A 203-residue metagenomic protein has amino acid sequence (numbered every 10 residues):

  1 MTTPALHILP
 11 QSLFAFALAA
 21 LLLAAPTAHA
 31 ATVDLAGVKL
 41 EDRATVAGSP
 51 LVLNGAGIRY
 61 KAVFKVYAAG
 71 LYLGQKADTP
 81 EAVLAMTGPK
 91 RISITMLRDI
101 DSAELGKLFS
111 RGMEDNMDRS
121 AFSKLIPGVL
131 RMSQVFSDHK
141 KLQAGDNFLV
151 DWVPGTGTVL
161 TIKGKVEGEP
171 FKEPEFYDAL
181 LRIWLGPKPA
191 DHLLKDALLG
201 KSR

Functional and structural regions predicted by a protein language model:
M1-P10: N-terminal secretory signal peptides that target proteins for export/translocation
S12-A25: Bacterial N-terminal signal peptides
P26-A30: Sec/Tat signal peptide C-region and signal peptidase I cleavage site
A31-M86: N-terminal structural module
A77-G155: Mid-length scaffold segments of soluble, non-membrane domains
I162-K165: Short strand-turn-strand beta-turns centered on an Asx-Gly dipeptide
E167-D191: Flexible glycine-rich active-site/ligand-binding loops centered on an Asp-His dyad
H192-R203: Cysteine/selenocysteine-centered motifs that mediate thiol-based redox chemistry or coordinate metal-sulfur cofactors
